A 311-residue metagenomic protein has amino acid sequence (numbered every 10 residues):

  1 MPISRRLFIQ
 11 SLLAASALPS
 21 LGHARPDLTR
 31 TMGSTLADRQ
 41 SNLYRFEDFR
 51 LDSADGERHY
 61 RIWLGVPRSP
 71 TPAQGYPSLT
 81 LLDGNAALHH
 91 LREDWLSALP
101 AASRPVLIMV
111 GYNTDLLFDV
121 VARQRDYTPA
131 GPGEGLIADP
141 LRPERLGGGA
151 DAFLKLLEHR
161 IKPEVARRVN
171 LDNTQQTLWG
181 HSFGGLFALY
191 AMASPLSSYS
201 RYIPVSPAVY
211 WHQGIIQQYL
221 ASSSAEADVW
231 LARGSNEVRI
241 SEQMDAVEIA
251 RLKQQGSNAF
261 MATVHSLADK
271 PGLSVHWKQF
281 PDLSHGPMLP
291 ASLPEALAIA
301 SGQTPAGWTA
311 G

Functional and structural regions predicted by a protein language model:
L7-R25: N-terminal export signals
H23-Y76: A domain-start/cap signature at the N-terminus of enzymes
Q74-L156, R160, E164, R168: Serine-hydrolase catalytic machinery in alpha/beta-hydrolase-like enzymes
Y112, I203-Y210, N236-E237: Active-site nucleophile loop of the alpha/beta-hydrolase fold
L171-G180: Alpha/beta-hydrolase fold nucleophile elbow
G180, G184, A188: Gly/Ala-rich beta-loop-alpha elbow adjacent to hydrolase catalytic centers
Y210-G272: The feature captures the conserved acid-bearing segment of alpha/beta-hydrolase catalytic domains
A232, M261, D269-G311: C-terminal catalytic histidine-bearing segment of alpha/beta-hydrolase fold enzymes
